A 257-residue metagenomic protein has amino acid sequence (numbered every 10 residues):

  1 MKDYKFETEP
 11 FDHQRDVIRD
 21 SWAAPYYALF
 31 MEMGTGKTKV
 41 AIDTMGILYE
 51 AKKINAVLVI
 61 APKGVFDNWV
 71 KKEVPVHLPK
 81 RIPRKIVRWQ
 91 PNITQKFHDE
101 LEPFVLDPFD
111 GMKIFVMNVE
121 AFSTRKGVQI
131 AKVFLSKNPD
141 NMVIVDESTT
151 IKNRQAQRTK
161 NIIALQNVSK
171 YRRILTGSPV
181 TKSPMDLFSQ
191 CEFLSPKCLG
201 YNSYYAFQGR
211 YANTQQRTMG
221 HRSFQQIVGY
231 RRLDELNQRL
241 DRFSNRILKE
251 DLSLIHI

Functional and structural regions predicted by a protein language model:
M1-F30: Conserved pre-motif I regulatory segment
P25-T44: Walker A/P-loop
M33-G34, K170-S183: Conserved helicase ATPase motor motifs in RecA-like P-loop NTPase domains
N55-P75: Conserved Walker A/P-loop ATP-binding site and its immediately adjacent core in helicase/helicase-like ATPase domains
V87-H98, E120-T124, Q155: Conserved helicase motor
F97-K113: Conserved motor-coupling elements within RecA-like helicase/translocase cores
V116-F122, Q129-P139, A156-K170, G200-I255: Inter-lobe coupling linker of SF2 helicases/translocases
D146-E147: Walker B catalytic acidic pair
